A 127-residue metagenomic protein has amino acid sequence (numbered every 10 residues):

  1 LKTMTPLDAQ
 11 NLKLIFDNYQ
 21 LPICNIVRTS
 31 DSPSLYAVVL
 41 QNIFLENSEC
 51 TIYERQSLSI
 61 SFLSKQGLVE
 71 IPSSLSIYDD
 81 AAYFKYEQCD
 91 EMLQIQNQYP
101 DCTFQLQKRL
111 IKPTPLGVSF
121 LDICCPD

Functional and structural regions predicted by a protein language model:
L1-S48: Short amphipathic alpha-helical interface segments
T3-N11, T51-S64, L106-K108, K112: Short, well-structured alpha-helical interface segments that form or flank functional binding sites
I15-Q20, E46-S57, L93-L106: Short, Lys/Arg-enriched charge-dense amphipathic segments
F16-D17, L68, D122: Residue-level marker of positions within ordered structural domains that often coincide with functionally constrained
L21, L68-P72, P126: Intrinsically disordered or highly flexible coil/loop and linker segments, enriched in small and charged/polar residues
E46-A82, E87-M92: Short amphipathic alpha-helical interaction segments
D79-D127: Short, amphipathic alpha-helical interaction segments positioned at domain boundaries
